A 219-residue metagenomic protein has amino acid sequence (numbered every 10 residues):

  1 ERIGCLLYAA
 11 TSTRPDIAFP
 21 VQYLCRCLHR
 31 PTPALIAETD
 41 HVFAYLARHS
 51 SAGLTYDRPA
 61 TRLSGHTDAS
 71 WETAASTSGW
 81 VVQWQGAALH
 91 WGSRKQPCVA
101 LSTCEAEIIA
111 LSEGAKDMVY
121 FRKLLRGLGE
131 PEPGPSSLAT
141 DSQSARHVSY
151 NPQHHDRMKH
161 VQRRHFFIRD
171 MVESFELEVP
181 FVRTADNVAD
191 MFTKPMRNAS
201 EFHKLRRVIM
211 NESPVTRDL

Functional and structural regions predicted by a protein language model:
E1-F19, S70-G79, T103-K123, D190: Conserved pre-motif C helix in the palm subdomain of viral-like polymerases
E1-S51, R183, M191-T193: C-terminal reverse transcriptase regions that engage the nucleic-acid substrate
R2, L35, A47, A75 (+3 more regions): Active-site-proximal structural scaffolding
L6, R62-C104: RNase H-like nuclease fold core
C27, R62, P97-L219: RNase H-like nuclease module associated with reverse transcription
V42, A75-G79, M158-H160: Conserved, well-ordered active-site substructure
A44-A69, E130-E132: Structured nucleic-acid-interacting core domains from mobile-element enzymes and related host factors, especially RNase
R48-A52, A88-W91, Y120, L124-G127: Conserved helix-loop functional segments at active or binding sites
